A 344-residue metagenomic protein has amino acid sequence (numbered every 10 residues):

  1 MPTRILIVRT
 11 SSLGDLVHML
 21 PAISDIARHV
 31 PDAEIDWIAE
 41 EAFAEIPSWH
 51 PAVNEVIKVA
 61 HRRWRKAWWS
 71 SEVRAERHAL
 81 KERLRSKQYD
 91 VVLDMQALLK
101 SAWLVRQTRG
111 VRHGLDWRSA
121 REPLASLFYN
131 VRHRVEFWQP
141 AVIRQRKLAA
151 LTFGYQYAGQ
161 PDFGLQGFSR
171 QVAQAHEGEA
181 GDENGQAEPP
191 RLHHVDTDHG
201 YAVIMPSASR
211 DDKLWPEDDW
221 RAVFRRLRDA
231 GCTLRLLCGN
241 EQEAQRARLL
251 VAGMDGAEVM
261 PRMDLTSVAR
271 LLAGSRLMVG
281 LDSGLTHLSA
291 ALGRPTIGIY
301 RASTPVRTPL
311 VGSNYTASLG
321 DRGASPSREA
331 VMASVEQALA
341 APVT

Functional and structural regions predicted by a protein language model:
M1-T344: Catalytic machinery of carbohydrate-active enzymes, primarily nucleotide-sugar-dependent glycosyltransferases
